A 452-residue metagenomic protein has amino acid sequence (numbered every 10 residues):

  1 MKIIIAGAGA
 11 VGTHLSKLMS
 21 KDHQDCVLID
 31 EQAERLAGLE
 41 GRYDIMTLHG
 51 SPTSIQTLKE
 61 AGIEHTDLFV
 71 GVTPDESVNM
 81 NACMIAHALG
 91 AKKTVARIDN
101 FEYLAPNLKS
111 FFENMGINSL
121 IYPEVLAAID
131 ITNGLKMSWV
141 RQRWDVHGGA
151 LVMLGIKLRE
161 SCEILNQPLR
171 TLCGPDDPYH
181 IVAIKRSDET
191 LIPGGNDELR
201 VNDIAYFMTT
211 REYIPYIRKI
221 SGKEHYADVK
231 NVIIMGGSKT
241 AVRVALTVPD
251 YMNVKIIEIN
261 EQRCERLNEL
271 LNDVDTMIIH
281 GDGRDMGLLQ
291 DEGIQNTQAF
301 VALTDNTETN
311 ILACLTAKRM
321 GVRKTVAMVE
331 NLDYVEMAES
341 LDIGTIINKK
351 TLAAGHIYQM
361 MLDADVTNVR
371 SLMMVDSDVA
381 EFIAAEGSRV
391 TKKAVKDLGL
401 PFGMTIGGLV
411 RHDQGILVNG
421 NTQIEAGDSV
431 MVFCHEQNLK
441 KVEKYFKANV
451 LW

Functional and structural regions predicted by a protein language model:
M1-W452: Cytosolic regulatory regions of ion transport systems
